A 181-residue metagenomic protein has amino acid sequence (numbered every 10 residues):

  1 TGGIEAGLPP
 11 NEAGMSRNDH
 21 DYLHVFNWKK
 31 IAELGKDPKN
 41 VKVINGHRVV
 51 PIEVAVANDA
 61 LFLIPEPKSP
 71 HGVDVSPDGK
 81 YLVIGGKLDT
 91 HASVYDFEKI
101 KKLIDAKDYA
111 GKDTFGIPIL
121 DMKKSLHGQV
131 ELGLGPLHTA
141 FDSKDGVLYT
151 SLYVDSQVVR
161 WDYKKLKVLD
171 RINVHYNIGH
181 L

Functional and structural regions predicted by a protein language model:
T1-L181: Predominantly soluble domains enriched in secretory-pathway, periplasmic, or organellar proteins
